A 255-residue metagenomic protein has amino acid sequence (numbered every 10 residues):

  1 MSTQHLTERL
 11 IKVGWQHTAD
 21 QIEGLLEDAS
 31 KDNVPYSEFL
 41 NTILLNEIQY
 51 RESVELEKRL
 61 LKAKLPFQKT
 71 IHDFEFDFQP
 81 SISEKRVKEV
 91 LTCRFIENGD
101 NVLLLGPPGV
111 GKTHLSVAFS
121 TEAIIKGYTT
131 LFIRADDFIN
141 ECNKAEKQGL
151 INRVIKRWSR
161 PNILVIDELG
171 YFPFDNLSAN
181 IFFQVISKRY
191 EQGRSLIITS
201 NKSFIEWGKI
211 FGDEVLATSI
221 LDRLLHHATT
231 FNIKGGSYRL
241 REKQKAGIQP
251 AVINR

Functional and structural regions predicted by a protein language model:
T7, I11, W15-P66: Interdomain "pre-motor" coupling segment immediately N-terminal to P-loop NTPase/helicase cores
K69-L91: N-terminal pre-Walker A segment at the start of P-loop NTPase domains
L91-G99: Phosphate-binding P-loop
L104-G106: Hydrophobic anchor at the beta1->P-loop junction of P-loop NTPases
G109: Walker A (P-loop) phosphate-binding loop of P-loop NTPases
K112: Conserved lysine of the Walker
L115, F119: Hydrophobic positions on the alpha1 helix immediately C-terminal to the Walker A/P-loop
T129, I133, F138-A145, G149-R160 (+1 more regions): Replace "adjacent to P-loop NTPase cores in ATP/GTP-dependent enzymes" with "adjacent to NTP-binding cores
